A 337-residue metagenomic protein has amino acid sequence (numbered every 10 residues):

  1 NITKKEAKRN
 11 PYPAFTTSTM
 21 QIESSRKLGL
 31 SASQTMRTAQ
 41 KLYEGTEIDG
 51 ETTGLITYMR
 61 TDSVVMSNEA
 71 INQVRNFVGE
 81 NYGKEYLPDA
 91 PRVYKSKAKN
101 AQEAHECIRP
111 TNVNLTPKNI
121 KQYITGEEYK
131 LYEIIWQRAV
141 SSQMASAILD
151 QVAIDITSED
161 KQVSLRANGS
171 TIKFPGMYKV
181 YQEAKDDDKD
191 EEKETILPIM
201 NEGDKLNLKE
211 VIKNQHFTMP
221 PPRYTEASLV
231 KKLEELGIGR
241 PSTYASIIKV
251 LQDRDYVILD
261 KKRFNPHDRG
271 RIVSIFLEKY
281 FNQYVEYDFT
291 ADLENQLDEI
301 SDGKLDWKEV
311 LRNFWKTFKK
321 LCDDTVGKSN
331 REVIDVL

Functional and structural regions predicted by a protein language model:
N1-P13, D204: Metal- or metallocofactor-binding catalytic centers and their adjacent structured scaffolds across diverse enzyme
A7, A32, G54, D62-L337: Basic, low-complexity terminal or inter-domain segments flanking catalytic cores
E23, K27-Q34: A conserved hydrophobic secondary-structure block that centers on an alpha-helix together with its immediately flanking
